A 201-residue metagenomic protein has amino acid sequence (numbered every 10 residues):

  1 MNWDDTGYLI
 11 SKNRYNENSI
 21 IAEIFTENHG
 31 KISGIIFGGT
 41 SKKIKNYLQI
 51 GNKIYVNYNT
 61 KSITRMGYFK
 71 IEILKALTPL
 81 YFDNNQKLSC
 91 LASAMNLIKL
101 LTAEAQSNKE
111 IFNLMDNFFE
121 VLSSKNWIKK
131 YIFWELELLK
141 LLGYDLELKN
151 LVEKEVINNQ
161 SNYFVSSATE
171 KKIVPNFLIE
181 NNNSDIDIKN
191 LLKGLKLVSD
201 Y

Functional and structural regions predicted by a protein language model:
M1-I20, F25-Y201: Non-catalytic alpha-helical scaffolds and adjoining flexible linkers that form interface surfaces for assembly
